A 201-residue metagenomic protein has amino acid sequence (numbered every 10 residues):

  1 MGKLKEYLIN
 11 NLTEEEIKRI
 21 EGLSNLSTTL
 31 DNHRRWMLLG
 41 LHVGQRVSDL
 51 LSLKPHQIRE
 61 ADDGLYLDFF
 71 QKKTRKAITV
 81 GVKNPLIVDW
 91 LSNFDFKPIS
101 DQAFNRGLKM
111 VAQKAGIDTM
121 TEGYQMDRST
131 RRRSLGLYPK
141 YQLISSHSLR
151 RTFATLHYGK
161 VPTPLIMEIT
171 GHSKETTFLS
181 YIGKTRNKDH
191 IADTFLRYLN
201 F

Functional and structural regions predicted by a protein language model:
M1-V47: Basic, Lys/Arg- and aromatic-enriched nucleic-acid-binding interface segment
E6-Y7, K72-R131: C-terminal catalytic core of Y-nucleophile DNA break-rejoin enzymes
L8-N11, I78-P85, E168, S180-F201: DNA/chromatin major-groove-contacting recognition/catalytic segments
E16, V43, S52-D89: Conserved tyrosine-mediated DNA breakage-rejoining catalytic core shared by Y-recombinases
N25-S27, K109-E168: Short, basic (Lys/Arg/His-rich) helix/loop patches that form interaction surfaces in the mid-to-C-terminal regions
W36, S48-L53, I166: Alpha-helix N-cap/helix-start motif at helix boundaries, enriched for small hydrophobics
G40-H42, H157-Y158, I182: Short amphipathic helical patch at the helix-1/turn junction of helix-turn-helix
Q57-D62, G159-Y181: Short, polar N-cap/turn motifs at the start of nucleic acid-interacting alpha helices
